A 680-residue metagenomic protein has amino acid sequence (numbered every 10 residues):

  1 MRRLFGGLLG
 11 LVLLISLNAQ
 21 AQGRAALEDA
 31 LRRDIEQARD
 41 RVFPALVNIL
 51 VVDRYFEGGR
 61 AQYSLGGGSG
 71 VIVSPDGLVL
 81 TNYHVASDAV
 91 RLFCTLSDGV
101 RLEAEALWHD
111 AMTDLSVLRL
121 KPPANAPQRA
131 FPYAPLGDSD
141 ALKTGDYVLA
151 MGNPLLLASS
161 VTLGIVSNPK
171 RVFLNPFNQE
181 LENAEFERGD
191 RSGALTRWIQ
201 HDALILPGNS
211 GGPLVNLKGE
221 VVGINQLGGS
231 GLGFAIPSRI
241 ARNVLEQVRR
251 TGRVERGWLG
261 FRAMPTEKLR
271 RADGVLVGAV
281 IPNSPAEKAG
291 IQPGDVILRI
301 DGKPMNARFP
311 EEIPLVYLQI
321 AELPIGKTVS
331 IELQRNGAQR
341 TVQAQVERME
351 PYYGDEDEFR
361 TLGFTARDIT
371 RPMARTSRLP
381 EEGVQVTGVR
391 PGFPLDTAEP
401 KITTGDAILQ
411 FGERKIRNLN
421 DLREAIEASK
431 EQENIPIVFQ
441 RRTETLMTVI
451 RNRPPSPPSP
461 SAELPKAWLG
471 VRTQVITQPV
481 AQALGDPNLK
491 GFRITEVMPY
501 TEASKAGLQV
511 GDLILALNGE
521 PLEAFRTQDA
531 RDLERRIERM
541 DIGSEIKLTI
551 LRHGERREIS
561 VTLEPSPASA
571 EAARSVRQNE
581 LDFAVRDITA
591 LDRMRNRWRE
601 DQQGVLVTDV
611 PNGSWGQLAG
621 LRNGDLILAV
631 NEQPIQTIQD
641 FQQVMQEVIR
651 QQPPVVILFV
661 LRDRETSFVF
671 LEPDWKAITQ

Functional and structural regions predicted by a protein language model:
M1-L4: Positively charged n-region of N-terminal signal peptides that target proteins for export
G6-S16: Bacterial N-terminal signal peptides
A21-P293, R299-T328, Q334-Q339, Q345-P372 (+9 more regions): Serine-dependent protease modules
G294, G405, G511, G624: Conserved catalytic motifs of ABC-family nucleotide-binding domains
S377-V389, T589, M594-V610: Surface-exposed beta-strand/loop segments enriched in Pro/Gly
I416, L422-R423, T608-V656, D663: C-terminal soluble interaction/assembly domains
E665, V669: C-terminal interaction modules of eukaryotic adaptor/scaffold proteins
